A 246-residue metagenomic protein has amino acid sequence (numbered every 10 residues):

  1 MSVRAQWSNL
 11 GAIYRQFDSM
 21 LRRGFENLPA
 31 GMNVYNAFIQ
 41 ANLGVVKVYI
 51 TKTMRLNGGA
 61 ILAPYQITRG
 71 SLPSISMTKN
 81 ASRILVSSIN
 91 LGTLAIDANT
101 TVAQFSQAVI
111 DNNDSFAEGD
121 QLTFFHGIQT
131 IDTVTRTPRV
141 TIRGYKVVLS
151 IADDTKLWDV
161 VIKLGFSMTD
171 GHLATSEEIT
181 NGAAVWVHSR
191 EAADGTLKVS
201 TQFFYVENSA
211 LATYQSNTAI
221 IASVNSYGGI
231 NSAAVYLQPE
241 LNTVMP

Functional and structural regions predicted by a protein language model:
M1-S82: Long, polar/Ser/Thr-enriched low-complexity segments that form simple helices or flexible linkers at protein ends
N9, N27, N33-N36, N42 (+11 more regions): Detector for Asparagine
Q16, G24, A37, Q104 (+5 more regions): Intrinsic disorder/low-structure terminal segments
N33, V46, A60-I61, L72 (+8 more regions): Compositionally biased, intrinsically disordered low-complexity regions
R69, M77-K79, V86-S88, H126-I128 (+4 more regions): Surface-exposed beta-strand edges and flanking loops
R69-T123: Contiguous beta-strand segments within globular domains
D111-S150, G182-R190: Extended low-complexity, serine/threonine- and proline-enriched intrinsically disordered segments
R143-P246: Extended, charged low-complexity segments that frequently continue into or abut oligomerization scaffolds
